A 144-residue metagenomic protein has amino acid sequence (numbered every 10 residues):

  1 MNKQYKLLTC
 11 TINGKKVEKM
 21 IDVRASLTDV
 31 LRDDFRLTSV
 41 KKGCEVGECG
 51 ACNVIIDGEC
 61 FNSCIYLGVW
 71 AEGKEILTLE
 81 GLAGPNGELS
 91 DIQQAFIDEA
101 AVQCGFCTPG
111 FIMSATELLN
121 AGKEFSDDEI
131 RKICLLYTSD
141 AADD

Functional and structural regions predicted by a protein language model:
M1-S139: Signature of N-terminal electron-transfer/Fe-S-associated modules in redox systems
D140-D144: A short, hydrophobic C-terminal helix/tail in secreted or cell-surface proteins
